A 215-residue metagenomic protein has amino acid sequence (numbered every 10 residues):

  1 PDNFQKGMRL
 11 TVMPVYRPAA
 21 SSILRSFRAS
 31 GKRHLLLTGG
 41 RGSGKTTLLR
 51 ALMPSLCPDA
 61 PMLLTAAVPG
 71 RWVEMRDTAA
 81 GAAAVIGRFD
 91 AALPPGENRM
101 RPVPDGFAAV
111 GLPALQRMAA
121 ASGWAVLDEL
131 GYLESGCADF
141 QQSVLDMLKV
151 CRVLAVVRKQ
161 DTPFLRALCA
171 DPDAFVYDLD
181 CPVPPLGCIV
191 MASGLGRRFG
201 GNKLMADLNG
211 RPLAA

Functional and structural regions predicted by a protein language model:
V12-I23: N-terminal pre-Walker A segment at the start of P-loop NTPase domains
L37: Hydrophobic anchor at the beta1->P-loop junction of P-loop NTPases
R41: The conserved Walker
K45: Conserved lysine of the Walker
L48, L52: Hydrophobic positions on the alpha1 helix immediately C-terminal to the Walker A/P-loop
P54-N98: N-terminal phosphate/diphosphate-binding loop that engages ATP/GTP or pyrophosphate donors across diverse enzyme folds
L130-P185: Replace "adjacent to P-loop NTPase cores in ATP/GTP-dependent enzymes" with "adjacent to NTP-binding cores
G187-A215: N-terminal glycine-rich phosphate-binding loop and ensuing alpha1 helix
